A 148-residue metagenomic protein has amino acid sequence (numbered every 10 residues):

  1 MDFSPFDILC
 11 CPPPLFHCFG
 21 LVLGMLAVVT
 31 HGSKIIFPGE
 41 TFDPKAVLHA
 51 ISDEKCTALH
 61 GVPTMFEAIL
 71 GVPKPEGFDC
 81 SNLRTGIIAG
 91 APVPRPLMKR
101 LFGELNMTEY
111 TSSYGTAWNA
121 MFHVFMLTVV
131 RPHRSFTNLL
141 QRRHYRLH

Functional and structural regions predicted by a protein language model:
M1-I8, F16-A58, A68, V72: Conserved AMP-binding/adenylation subdomain of ANL enzymes
D7, P13, R84: Nucleotide donor/acceptor-binding cores
I8-C11, L26, E109-S112: Hydrophobic/aromatic side chains embedded in well-ordered alpha-helices
C11, A46-V47, M65, L97 (+1 more regions): Hydrophobic alpha-helical segments typical of transmembrane helices and their membrane-interface/capping positions
P13, F19, G32, G39 (+3 more regions): Residues at the C-termini of beta-strands that transition into short coil/loop
S33, C56-G61, L70-L147: Gly/Ser/Thr-rich phosphate-binding loop
